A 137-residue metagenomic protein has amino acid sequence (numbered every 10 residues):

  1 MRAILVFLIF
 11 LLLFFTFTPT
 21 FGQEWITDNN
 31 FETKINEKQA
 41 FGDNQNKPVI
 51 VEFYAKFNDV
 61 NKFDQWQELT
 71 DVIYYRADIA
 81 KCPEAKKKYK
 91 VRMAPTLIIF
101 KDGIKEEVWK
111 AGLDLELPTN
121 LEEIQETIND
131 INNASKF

Functional and structural regions predicted by a protein language model:
M1-E24: Bacterial Sec-dependent N-terminal signal peptides
F21-Q45, E123-F137: N-terminal leader/targeting and pre-domain segments
N30-T70: Local sequence-structure signature of Cys/Sec-based thiol-disulfide redox active-site neighborhoods
I50-E52, R76, T96, V108: Structural recognition of the beta-strand scaffold that forms the well-ordered cores of secreted hydrolase catalytic
K56-D59, A80-E84, I104-E106: Solvent-exposed loop/turn segments at secondary-structure junctions within structured extracellular/periplasmic domains
I73-K81: Short, internal strand/loop/helix patches that form the active-site neighborhood or redox-interaction surface
Y89-K101: Structural micro-motif
I99-F137: Non-catalytic, surface beta->alpha helical segment in thiol-disulfide oxidoreductase systems
